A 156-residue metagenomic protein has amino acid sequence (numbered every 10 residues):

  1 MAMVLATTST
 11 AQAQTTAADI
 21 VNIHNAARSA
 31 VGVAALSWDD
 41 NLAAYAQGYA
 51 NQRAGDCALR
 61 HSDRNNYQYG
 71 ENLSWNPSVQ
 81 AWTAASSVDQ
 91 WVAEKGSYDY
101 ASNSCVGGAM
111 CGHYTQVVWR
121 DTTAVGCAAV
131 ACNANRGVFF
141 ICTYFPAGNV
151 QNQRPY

Functional and structural regions predicted by a protein language model:
M1-A6: Bacterial N-terminal signal peptides
T7, V31-G32, P77: Short amphipathic alpha-helical interaction patches enriched in hydrophobic/aromatic residues with interspersed Lys/Arg
T8-A13: Sec/Tat signal peptide C-region and signal peptidase I cleavage site
Q14-Y69: Short, well-ordered surface patches within globular domains
N25, Q47-A50, S74, V88-V92 (+1 more regions): Non-transmembrane alpha-helical segments in soluble domains of secreted/periplasmic/extracellular proteins
W38, H61, E71, W75 (+1 more regions): Generic structural "secondary-structure junction" signal
D63-V88: A solvent-exposed, acidic/Ser-Thr-rich amphipathic alpha-helical stretch
V79-Y156: Disulfide-stabilized extracellular recognition modules
